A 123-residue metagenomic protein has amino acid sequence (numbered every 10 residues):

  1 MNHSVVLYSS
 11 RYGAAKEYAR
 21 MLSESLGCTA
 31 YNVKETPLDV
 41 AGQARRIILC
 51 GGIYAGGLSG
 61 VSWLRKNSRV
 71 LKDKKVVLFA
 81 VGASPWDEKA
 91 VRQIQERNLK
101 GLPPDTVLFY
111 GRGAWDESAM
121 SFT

Functional and structural regions predicted by a protein language model:
M1-N2, D105: A structure-centric signal for secondary-structure junctions around beta-strands
N2-S25: N-terminal beta1-alpha1 ligand-phosphate binding loop
S25-T29, Q43-T123: FMN-binding flavodoxin-like domain, especially the glycine-rich phosphate-binding loop
N32-K34: Short loop/edge segments at beta-strand edges and connector loops that shape dinucleotide/nucleotide cofactor-binding
T36-Q43: Short amphipathic alpha-helix with an adjacent loop that forms part of the alpha/beta core around
